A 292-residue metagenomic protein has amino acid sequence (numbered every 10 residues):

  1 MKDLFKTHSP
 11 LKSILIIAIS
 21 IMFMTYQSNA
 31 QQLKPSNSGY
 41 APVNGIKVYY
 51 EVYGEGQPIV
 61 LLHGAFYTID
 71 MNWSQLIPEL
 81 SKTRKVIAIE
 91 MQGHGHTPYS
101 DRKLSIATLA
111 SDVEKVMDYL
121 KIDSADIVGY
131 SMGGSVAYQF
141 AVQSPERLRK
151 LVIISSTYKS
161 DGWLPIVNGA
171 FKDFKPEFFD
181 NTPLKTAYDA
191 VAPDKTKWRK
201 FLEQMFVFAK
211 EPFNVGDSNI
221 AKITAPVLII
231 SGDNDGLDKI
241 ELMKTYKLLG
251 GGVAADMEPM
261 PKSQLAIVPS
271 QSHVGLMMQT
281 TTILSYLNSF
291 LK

Functional and structural regions predicted by a protein language model:
K2-I59, T83-R84, K292: Alpha/beta-hydrolase fold catalytic core
I46-H96: Conserved HGGG/HGGXW glycine-rich cap/lid loop of the alpha/beta-hydrolase fold
S81, A88-V128: Active-site loop/oxyanion-hole signature of alpha/beta-hydrolase fold enzymes
S135-Q143, R149-K185: Flexible "cap/lid" loop of the alpha/beta hydrolase fold
E203-N219: Active-site nucleophile elbow and catalytic-triad environment of alpha/beta-hydrolase enzymes
I223, I229-S231: Short beta-strand/loop motif that positions the catalytic acidic residue of the alpha/beta-hydrolase fold
G236-K244, L276: Conserved alpha/beta-hydrolase "acid-adjacent" motif
P261-K292: Catalytic active-site module of serine/aspartate enzymes centered on a nucleophile-bearing elbow/loop
